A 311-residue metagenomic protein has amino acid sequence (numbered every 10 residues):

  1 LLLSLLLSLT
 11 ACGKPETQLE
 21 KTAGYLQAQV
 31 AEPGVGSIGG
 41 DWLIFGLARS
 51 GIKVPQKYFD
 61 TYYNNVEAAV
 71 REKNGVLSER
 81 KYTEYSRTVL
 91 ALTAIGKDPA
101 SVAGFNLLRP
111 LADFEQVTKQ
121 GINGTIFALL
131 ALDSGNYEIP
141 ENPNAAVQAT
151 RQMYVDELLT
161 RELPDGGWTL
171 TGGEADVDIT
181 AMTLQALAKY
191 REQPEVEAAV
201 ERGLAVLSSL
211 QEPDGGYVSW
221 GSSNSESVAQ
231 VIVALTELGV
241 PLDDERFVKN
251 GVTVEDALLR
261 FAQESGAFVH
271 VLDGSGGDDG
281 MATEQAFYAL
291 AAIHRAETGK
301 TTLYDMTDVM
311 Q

Functional and structural regions predicted by a protein language model:
L1-S8: Bacterial N-terminal signal peptides
C12-Q311: Preference for long, amphipathic alpha-helical scaffolds in soluble/luminal domains and all-alpha bundles
